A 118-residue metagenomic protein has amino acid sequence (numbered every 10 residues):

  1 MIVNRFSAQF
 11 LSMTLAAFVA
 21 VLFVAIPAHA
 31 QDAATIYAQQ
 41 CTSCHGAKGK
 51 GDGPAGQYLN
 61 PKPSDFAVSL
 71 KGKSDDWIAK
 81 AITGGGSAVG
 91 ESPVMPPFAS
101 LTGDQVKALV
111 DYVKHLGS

Functional and structural regions predicted by a protein language model:
I2-A16, V24: Bacterial N-terminal signal peptides that target proteins for export
V21-I36: Electrostatic cytochrome c docking/interface patches
A30, K71-G72, G103: Short, solvent-exposed loop/helix junctions and linker helices that flank or host conserved functional motifs
D32-I36, W77, D104, A108: Extracytoplasmic/secreted proteins, especially bacterial periplasmic and envelope-associated proteins
A34, K50-K80: Gly/Gly-Pro-rich "capping" loops immediately C-terminal to redox-active cysteine motifs in periplasmic/lumenal
Y37-A47, L109-V113: The canonical Cys-X-X-Cys-His
Q57-A67, T83-L116: Axial heme c-ligation environment in periplasmic c-type cytochrome domains
